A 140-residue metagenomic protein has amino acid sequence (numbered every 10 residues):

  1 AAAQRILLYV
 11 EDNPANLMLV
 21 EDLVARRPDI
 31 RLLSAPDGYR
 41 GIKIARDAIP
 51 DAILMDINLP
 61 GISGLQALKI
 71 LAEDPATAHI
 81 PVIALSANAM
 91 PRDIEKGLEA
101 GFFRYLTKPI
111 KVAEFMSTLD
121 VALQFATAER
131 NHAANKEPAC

Functional and structural regions predicted by a protein language model:
P14-L33, A100: Two-component/phosphorelay signaling modules centered on CheY-like receiver
A15, D37-R40, S63-K69: Acidic catalytic/metal-coordinating carboxylates
E21, Q66, A78, A89-R104 (+1 more regions): Alpha4 helix (beta4-alpha4-beta5 surface) of REC/receiver domains from two-component response regulators
D29-P36, I44, L106: Short hydrophobic/Thr-rich beta-strand motif most characteristic of the beta2 strand and flanking loop of CheY-like
K43, L65-A78: Short amphipathic alpha-helix used as the core "switch/output" element in two-component signaling
A48-L54, L59: Active-site beta3 strand of CheY-like receiver
I57-N58, I83, N88-M90: The short loop immediately C-terminal to the conserved phospho-acceptor aspartate in CheY-like receiver
I110-D120: C-terminal output helix
